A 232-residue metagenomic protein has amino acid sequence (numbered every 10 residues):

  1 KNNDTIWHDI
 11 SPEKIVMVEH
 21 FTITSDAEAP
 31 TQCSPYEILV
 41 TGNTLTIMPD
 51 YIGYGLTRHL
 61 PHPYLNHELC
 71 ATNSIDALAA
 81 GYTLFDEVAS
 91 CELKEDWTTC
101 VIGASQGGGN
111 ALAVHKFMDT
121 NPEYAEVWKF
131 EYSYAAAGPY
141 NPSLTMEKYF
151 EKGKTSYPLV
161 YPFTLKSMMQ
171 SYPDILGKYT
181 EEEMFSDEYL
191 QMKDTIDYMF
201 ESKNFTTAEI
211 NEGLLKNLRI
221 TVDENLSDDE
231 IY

Functional and structural regions predicted by a protein language model:
N2-G42, R58: Short, surface-exposed "cap/lid" segments of acyl-processing enzymes
N2-S11, Y36, L84-E95, P122-V127: Surface-exposed acidic, glycine-flexible loop patches that form ligand/cofactor-binding and adhesion interfaces
T22, D50-Y54: Short beta-to-alpha linker loops that shape the active-site pocket of alpha/beta-hydrolase fold enzymes
Y64-V88, H115-K116: Alpha/beta-hydrolase active-site loop
T72, G103-K116: Glycine-rich nucleophile elbow surrounding the catalytic serine of serine-hydrolase chemistry
A89-Q106, K129-E131: Alpha/beta-hydrolase fold nucleophile elbow
Y124-Y140: A conserved short beta-strand
A136-I231: Accessory cap/linker subdomain of secreted extracellular hydrolases
